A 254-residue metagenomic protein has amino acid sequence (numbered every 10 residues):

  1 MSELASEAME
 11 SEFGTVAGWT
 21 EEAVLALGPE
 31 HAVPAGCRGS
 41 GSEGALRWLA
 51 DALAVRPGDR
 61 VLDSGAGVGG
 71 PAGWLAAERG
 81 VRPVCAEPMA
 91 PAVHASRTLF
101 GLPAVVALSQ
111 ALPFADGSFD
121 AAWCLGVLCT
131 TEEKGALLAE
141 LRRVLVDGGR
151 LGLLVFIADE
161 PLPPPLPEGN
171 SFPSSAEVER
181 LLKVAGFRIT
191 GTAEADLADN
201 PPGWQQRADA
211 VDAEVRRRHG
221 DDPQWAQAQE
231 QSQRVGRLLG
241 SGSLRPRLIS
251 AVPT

Functional and structural regions predicted by a protein language model:
M1-E30: N-terminal, positively charged/glycine-rich alpha-helical extensions of SAM-dependent methyltransferases
G39-P57: Conserved alpha-helix/loop element of class I SAM-dependent methyltransferases that forms part of the SAM/SAH-binding
R60-A111: Class I SAM-dependent methyltransferase SAM/SAH-binding core
W123: A conserved beta-strand element that flanks and buttresses the S-adenosyl-L-methionine
G135-R150: A short glycine-rich, Lys/Arg-flanked "PGG" loop and its adjoining helix->strand segment in the class I
G152-S171: Short, glycine-/aromatic-enriched active-site segment of Class I SAM-dependent methyltransferases
S171-G186: Short alpha-helix
A193-T254: Conserved Class I S-adenosyl-L-methionine
